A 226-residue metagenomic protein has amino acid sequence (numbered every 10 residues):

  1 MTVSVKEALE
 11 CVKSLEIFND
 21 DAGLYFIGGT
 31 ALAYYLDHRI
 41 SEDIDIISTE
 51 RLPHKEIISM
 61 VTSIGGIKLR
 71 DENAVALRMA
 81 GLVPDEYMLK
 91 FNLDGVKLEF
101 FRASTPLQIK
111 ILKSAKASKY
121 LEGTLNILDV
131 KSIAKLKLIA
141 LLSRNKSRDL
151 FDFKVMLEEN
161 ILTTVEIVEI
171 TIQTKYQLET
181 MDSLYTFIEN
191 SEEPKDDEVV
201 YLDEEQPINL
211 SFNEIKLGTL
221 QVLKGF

Functional and structural regions predicted by a protein language model:
M1-F226: Compositionally biased terminal segments of proteins
